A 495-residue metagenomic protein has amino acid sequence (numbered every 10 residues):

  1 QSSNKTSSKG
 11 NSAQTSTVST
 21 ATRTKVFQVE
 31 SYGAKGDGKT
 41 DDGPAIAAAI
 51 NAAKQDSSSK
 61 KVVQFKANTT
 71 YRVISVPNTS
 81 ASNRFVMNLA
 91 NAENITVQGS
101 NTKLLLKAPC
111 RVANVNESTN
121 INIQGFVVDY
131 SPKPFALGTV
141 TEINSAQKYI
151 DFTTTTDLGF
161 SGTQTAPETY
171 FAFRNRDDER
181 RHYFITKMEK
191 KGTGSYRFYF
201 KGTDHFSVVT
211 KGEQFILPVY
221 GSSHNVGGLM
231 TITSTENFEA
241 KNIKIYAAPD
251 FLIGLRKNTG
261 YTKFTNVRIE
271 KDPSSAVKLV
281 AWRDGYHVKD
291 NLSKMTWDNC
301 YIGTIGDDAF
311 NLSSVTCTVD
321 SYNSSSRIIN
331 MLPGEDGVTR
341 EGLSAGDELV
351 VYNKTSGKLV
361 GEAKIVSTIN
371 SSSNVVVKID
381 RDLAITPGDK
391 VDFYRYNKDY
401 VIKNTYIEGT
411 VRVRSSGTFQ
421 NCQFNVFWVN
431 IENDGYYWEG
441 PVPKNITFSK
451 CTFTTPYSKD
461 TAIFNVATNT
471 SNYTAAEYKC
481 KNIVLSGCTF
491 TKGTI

Functional and structural regions predicted by a protein language model:
Q1-A21: Ser/Thr/Gly/Pro-rich low-complexity, disordered linker/stalk segments of secreted and cell-surface proteins
V18-A45: Right-handed parallel beta-helix/beta-solenoid
G33, G43-I95, S100-N114, P132-P134 (+3 more regions): N-terminal extracellular ligand-recognition/capping segment immediately after the signal peptide
S58-K61, F85-V97, V115-F126, G228-E239 (+7 more regions): Surface-exposed loop/turn motifs in large extracellular/passenger domains
N78-M87, A108-N114, T139, Y220-M230 (+9 more regions): Extracellular beta-strand/beta-solenoid scaffold signature
L104-L106, Y130, A247, K271 (+9 more regions): Residues in short coils/turns that link rungs of repeat/solenoid architectures in beta-rich domains
L106, S131-K133, T141, T153-T193 (+1 more regions): Ser/Thr/Gly-rich low-complexity blocks that favor extended beta-strand/coil architectures
R180, K190-G227, L359-E362, S367-Y400 (+2 more regions): Small/polar beta-strand repeat architecture
